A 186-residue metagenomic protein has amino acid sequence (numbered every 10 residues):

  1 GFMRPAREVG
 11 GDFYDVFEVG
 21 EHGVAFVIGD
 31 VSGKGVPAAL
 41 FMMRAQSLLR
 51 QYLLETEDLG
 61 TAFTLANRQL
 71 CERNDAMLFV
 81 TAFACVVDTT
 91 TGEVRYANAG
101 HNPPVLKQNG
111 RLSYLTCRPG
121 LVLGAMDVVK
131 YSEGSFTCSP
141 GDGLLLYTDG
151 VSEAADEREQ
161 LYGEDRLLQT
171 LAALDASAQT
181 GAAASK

Functional and structural regions predicted by a protein language model:
G1-L145: … and, occasionally, acidic/histidine-rich disordered N-termini of signaling adaptors
F83, G134-L146, V151-K186: C-terminal catalytic subdomain
